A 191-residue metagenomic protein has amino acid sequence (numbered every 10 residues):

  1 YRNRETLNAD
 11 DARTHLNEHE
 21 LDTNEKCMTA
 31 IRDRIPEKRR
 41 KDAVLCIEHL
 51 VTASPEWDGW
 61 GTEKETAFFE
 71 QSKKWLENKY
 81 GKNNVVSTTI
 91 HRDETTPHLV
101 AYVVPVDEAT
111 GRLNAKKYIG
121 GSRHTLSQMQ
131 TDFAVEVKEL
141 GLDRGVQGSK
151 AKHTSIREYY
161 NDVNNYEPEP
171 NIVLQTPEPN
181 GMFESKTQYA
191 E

Functional and structural regions predicted by a protein language model:
Y1-E191: N-terminal nicking endonuclease/strand-transfer module with a His-rich metal-binding environment and a catalytic Tyr
